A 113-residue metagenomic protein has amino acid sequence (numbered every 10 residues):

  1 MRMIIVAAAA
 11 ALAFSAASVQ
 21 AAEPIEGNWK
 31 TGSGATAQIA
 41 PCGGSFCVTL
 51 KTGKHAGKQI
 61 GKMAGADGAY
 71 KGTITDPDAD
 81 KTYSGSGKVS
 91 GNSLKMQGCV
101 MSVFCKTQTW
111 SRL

Functional and structural regions predicted by a protein language model:
M1, S15-A16, W110: Intrinsically disordered, glycine/charged-rich N-terminal periplasmic/extracytoplasmic linker segments that lie
M1-A7: Positively charged n-region of N-terminal signal peptides that target proteins for export
A7-S15: Bacterial N-terminal signal peptides
F14-A22: Sec/Tat signal peptide C-region and signal peptidase I cleavage site
E23-K88: Central antiparallel beta-sheet cores of small beta-barrel/beta-sandwich binding domains
S86-S111: Short, exposed beta-strand-loop hairpins at the edges of beta-sheets in extracellular/periplasmic proteins
